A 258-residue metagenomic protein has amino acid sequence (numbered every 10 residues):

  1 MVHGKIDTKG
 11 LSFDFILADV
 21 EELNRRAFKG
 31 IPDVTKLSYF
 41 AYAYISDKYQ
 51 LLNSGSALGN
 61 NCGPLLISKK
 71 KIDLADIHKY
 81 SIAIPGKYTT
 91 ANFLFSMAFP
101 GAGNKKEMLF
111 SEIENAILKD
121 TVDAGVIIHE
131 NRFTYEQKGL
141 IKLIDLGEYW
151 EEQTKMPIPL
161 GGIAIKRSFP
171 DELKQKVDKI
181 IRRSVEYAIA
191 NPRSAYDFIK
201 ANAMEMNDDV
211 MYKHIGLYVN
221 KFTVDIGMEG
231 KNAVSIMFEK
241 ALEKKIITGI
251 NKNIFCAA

Functional and structural regions predicted by a protein language model:
M1-A18: Short, polar/charged alpha-helical segment
M1-G4, L66-D123, E130, N232-I236: Bilobed "Venus flytrap"/periplasmic-binding protein-like clamshell domains and structurally analogous long
D19-E21, G30-A43, L109-F110, I127-R132: Beta->alpha turn/N-cap motifs
L23-T35, Y44-A57, E136: Short beta-strand-centered segments that line the small-molecule binding cleft or hinge of alpha/beta clamshell
L51-L74, E152-S168: Hydrophobic/proline-rich hinge and linker segments of small-molecule sensing/allosteric domains, predominantly
L109-A201: Pocket-lining segment of extracytoplasmic ligand-binding domains
P170-K240: Secondary-structure end/capping motifs
K240-A258: Conserved C-terminal helix/tail region of periplasmic/extracytoplasmic solute-binding proteins
